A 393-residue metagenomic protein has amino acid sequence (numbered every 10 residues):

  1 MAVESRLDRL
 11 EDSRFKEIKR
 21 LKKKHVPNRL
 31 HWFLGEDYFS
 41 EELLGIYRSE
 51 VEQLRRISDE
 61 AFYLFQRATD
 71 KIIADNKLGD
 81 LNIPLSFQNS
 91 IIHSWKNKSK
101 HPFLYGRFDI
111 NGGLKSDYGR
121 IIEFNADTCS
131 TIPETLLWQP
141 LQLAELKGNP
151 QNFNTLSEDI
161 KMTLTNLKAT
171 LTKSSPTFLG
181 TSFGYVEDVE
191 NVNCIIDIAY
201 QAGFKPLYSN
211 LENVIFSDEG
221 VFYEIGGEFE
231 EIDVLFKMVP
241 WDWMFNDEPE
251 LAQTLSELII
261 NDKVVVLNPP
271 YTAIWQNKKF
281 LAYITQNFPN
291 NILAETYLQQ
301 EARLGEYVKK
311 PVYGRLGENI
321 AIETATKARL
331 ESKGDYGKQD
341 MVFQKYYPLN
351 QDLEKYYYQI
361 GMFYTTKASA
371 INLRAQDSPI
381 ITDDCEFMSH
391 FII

Functional and structural regions predicted by a protein language model:
M1-I393: Preference for protein termini
